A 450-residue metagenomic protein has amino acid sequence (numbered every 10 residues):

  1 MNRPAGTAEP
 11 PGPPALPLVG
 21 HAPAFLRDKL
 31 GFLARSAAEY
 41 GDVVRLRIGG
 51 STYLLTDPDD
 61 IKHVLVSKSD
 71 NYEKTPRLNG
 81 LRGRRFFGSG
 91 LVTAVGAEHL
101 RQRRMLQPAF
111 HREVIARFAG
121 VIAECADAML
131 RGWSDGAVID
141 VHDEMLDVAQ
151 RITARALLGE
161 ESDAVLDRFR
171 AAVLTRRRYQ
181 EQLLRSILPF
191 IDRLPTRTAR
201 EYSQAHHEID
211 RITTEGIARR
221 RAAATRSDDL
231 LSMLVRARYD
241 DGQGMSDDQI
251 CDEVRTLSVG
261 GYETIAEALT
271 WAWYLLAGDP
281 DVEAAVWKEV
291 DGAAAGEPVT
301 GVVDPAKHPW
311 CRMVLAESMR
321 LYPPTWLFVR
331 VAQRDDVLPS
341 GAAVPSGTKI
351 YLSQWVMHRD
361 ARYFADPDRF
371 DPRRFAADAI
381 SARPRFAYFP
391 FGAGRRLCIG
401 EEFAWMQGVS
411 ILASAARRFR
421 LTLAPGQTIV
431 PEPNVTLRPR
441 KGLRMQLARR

Functional and structural regions predicted by a protein language model:
M1-S89, A94-R101, A116, G120-A128 (+6 more regions): N-terminal membrane-proximal hinge/A-helix region immediately C-terminal to the signal-anchor transmembrane segment
N2-P13, H63, E73-G83, E98 (+3 more regions): Cytochrome P450 heme-thiolate monooxygenase catalytic core
R3-G6, P10, A34-A37, A126 (+5 more regions): Cytochrome P450 proximal C-terminal region
A8-L18, A119, A123, A171-T175 (+8 more regions): Cytochrome P450 I-helix active-site segment
T264-E283, W287-E289, E402-R418: Cytochrome P450 catalytic-core helices
L352-A379: Conserved cytochrome P450 K-helix/beta-meander segment immediately N-terminal to the heme-binding cysteine loop
